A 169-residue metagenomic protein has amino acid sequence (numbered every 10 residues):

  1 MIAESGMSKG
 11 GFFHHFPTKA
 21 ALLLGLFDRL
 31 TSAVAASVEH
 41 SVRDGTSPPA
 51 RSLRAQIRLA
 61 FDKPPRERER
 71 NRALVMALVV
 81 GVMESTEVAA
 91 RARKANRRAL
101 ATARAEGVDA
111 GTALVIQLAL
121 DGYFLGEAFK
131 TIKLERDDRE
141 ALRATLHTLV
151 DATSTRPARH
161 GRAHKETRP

Functional and structural regions predicted by a protein language model:
M1-A21, G25: Helix-turn-helix
P17-A21, G25-D28, R43, S47 (+4 more regions): Residues in soluble alpha-helical coiled-coils and helical-bundle/repeat scaffolds
D28-V34: Short, basic, alpha-helical segments at the C-terminal edge of helix-turn-helix-like DNA-binding modules
S37-L74: Hydrophobic alpha-helical connector segments
A55-I57, R72-M76, V82, V88-A95: Hydrophobic alpha-helical segments that drive targeting, anchoring, or assembly
Q56-A60, V75-V79, I116-Y123: Short alpha-helical scaffolding segments that buttress acidic/His motifs in well-ordered protein cores
R68, T86-R93, R97-P169: Hydrophobic/aromatic-rich alpha-helical bundle segments in the mid-to-C-terminal region
